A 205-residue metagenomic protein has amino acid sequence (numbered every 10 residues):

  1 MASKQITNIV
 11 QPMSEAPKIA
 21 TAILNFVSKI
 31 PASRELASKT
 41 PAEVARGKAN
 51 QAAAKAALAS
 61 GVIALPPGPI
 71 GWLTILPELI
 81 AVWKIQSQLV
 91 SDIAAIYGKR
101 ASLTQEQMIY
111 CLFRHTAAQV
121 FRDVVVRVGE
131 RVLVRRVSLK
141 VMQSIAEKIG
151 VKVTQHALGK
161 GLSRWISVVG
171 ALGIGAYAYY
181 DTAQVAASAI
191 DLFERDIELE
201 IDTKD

Functional and structural regions predicted by a protein language model:
M1-P66, W83-D205: Terminal, membrane-proximal amphipathic helices and intrinsically disordered targeting/regulatory segments
P69-V82, V169: Transmembrane helix boundary and interhelical junction motifs in multipass membrane proteins
